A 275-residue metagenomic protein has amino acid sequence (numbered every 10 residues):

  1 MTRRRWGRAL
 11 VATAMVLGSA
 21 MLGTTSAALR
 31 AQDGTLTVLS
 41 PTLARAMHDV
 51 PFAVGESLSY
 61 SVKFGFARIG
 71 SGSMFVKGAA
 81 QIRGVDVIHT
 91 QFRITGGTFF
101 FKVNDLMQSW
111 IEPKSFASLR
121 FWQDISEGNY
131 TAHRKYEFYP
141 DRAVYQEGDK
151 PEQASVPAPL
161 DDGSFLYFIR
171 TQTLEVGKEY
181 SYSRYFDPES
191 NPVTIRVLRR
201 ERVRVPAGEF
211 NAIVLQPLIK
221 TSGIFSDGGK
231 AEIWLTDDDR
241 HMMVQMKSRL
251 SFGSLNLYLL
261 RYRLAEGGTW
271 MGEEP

Functional and structural regions predicted by a protein language model:
M1-R5: N-terminal secretory signal peptides that target proteins for export/translocation
G7-A9: Short, hydrophobic alpha-helical membrane anchors of single-pass surface/secreted proteins
V11-T24: Bacterial N-terminal signal peptides
M21-D33: Signal peptide processing junction and immediate N-terminal pro/mature segment of secreted/exported proteins
Q32-P140, L174-P275: Acidic, serine/threonine-rich low-complexity disordered tracts
Y130-Q172: Hydrophobic, well-structured mid-protein blocks that either form specific transmembrane helices
